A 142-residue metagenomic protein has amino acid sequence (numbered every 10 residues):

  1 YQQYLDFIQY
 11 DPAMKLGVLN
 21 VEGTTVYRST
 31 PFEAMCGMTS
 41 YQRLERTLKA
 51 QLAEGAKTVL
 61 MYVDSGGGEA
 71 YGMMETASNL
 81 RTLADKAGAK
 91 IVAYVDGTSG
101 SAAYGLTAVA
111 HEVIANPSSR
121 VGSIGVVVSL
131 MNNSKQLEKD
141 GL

Functional and structural regions predicted by a protein language model:
Y1-A89, T98-L142: Small-residue-centered hinge/linker elements
A93-V95: Conserved hydrophobic beta-strand within the GNAT/NAT acetyltransferase core sheet that lines the active-site cleft
